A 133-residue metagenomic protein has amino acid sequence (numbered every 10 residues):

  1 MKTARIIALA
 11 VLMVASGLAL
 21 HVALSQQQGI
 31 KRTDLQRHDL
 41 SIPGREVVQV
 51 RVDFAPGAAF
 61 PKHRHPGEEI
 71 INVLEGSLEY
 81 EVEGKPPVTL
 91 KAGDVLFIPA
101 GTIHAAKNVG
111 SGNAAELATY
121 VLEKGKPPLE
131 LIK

Functional and structural regions predicted by a protein language model:
K2-R51, T89, F97, P127-K133: A short, N-terminal "cap"/entry segment at the start of jelly-roll beta-barrel domains of the cupin/DSBH fold
G44, R64, V109-N113: Extracellular/periplasmic catalytic domains that process cell-envelope and extracellular macromolecules
R45-V47, G57-N72: A short beta-loop-beta micro-motif enriched in histidine and acidic residues
F54, G84-G101: Short acidic-glycine-tyrosine-enriched beta hairpin
A59-P61, E79, L96-K107: Histidine-centered metal-chelating micro-motifs
H65-G84, D94: Glycine- and acidic-residue-biased ligand/ion/polar-headgroup-sensing regions
P87, T102-P127: Ligand-binding loop in jelly-roll beta-barrel domains
